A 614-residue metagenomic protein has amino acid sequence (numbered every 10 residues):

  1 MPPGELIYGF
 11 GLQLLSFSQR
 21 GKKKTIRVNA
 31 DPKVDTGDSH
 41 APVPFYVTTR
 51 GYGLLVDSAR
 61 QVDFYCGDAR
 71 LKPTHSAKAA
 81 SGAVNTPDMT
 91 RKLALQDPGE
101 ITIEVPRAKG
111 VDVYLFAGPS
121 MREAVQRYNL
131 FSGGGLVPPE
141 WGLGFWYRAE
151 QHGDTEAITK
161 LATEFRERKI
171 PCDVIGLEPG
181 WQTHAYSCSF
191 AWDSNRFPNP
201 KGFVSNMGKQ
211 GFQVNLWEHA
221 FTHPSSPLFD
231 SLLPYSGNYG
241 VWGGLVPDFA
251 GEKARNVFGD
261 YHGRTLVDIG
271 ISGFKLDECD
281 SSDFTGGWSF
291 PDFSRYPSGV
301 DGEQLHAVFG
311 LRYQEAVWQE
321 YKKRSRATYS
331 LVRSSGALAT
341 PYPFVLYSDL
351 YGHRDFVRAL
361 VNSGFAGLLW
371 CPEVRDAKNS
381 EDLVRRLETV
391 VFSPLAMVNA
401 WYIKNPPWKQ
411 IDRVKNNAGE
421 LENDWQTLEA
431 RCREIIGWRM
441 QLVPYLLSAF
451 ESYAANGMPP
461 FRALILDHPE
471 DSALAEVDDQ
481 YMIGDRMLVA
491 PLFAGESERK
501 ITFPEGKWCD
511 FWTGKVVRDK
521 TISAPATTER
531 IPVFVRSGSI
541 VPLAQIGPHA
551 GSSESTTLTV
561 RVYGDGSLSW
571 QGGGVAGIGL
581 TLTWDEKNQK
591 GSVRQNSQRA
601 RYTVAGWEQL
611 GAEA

Functional and structural regions predicted by a protein language model:
M1-R530: Catalytic-domain carbohydrate-binding cleft regions of carbohydrate-active enzymes
V535-A614: Accessory, solvent-exposed terminal regions and/or long lumenal/extracellular loops of proteins
